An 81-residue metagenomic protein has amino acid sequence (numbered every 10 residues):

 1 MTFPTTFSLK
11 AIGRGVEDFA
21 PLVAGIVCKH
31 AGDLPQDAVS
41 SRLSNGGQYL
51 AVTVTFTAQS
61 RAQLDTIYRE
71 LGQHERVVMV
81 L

Functional and structural regions predicted by a protein language model:
M1-L81: Long, contiguous binding/interaction regions
